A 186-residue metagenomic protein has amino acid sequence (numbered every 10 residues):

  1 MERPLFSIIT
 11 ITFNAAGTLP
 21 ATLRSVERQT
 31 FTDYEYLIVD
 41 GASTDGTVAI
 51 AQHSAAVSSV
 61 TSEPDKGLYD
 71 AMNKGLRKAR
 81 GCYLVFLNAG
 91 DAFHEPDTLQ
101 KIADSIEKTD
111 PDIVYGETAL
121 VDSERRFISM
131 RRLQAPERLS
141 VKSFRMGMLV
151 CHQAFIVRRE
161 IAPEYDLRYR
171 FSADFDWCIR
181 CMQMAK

Functional and structural regions predicted by a protein language model:
M1-R28: N-proximal low-complexity "stem/linker" segments adjacent to membrane-targeting elements
P4-S7, E35, D176: Cell-envelope/extracellular polymer assembly enzymes that use nucleotide-activated donors
G17-P20, D45-H53: Acidic helix N-cap motif at the loop->helix transition within catalytic regions of sugar-transfer enzymes
T32, D40-A49, N88: A conserved acidic beta->alpha catalytic loop
S62-A79: Glycine-rich, basic loop-to-helix element that forms the pyrophosphate-binding segment of sugar-nucleotide handling
L84: Short aromatic/hydrophobic "clamp" motif used to bind/position activated sugar donors
P96-I128: Conserved donor NDP-sugar-binding/catalytic core segment of glycosyltransferases
M130-K186: Conserved nucleotide-sugar donor-binding catalytic segment
